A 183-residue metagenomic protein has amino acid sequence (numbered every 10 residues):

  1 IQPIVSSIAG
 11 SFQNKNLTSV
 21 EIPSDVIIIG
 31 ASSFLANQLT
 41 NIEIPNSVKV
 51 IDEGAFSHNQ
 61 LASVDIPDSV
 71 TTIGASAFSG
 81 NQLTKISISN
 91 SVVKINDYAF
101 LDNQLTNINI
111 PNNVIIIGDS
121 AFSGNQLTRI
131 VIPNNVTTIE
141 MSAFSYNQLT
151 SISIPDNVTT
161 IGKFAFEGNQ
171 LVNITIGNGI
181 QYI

Functional and structural regions predicted by a protein language model:
I1-S6, K15-I28, N37-V50, Q60-T72 (+5 more regions): Structural signature of tandem-repeat unit edges
A9-S11, G30-S33, D52-A55, G74-A77 (+4 more regions): Consensus positions within tandem repeat domains that build extended binding/scaffold surfaces
